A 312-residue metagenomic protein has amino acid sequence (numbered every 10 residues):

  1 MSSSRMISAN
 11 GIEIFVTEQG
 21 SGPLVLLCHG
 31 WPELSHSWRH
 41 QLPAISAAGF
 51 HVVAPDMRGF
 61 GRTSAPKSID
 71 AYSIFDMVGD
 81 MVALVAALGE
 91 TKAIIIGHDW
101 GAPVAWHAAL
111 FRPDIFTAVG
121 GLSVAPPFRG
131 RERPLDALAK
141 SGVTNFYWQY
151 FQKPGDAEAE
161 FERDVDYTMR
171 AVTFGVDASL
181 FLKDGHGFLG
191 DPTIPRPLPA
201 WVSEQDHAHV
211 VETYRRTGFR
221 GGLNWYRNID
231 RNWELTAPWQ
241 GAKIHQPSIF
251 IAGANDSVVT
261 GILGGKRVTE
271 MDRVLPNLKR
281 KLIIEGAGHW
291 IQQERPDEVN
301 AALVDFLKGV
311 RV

Functional and structural regions predicted by a protein language model:
M1-E13: N-terminal cap/lid segment of alpha/beta-hydrolase-fold proteins
S4-M6, V52-A54, F250, R280-I283: Conserved beta-strand scaffold positions in the cores of enzyme catalytic domains, especially in NTP/NDP-utilizing
I14, F60-I96, W100-K279: Flexible "cap/lid" subdomain of the alpha/beta-hydrolase fold that forms the substrate-access gate
F15-A65: Conserved HGGG/HGGXW glycine-rich cap/lid loop of the alpha/beta-hydrolase fold
G20, L88-T91, V310: Glycine-rich phosphate-binding loop signature in dinucleotide/nucleotide-binding domains
G30, S73, E294-R295: Active-site helix-initiating loop/hinge in glycosyltransferases
R39, W106-L110, N300: Short, hydrophobic alpha-helix immediately C-terminal to the catalytic nucleophile
P276-V312: Catalytic active-site module of serine/aspartate enzymes centered on a nucleophile-bearing elbow/loop
